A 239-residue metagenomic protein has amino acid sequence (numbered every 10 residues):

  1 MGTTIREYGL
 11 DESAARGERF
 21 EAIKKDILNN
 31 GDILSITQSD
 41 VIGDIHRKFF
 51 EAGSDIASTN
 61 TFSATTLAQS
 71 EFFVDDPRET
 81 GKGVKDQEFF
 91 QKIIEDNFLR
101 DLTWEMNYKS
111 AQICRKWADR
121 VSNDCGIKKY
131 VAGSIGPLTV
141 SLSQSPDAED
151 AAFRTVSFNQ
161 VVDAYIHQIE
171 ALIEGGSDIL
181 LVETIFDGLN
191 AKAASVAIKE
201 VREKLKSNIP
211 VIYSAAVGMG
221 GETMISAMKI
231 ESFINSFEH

Functional and structural regions predicted by a protein language model:
M1-H239: Domain-level signal for soluble alpha/beta catalytic cores
